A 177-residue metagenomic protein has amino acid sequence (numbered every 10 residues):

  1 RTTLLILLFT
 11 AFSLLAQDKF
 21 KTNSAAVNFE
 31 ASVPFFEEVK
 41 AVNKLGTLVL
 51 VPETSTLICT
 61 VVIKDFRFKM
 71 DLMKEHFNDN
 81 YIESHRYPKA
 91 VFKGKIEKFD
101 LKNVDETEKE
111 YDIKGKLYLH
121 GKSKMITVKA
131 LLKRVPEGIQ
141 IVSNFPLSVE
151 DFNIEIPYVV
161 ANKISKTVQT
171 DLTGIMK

Functional and structural regions predicted by a protein language model:
R1-F20: Bacterial Sec-dependent N-terminal signal peptides
Q17-K177: Low-complexity, acidic/polar, glycine-enriched regions of mature
